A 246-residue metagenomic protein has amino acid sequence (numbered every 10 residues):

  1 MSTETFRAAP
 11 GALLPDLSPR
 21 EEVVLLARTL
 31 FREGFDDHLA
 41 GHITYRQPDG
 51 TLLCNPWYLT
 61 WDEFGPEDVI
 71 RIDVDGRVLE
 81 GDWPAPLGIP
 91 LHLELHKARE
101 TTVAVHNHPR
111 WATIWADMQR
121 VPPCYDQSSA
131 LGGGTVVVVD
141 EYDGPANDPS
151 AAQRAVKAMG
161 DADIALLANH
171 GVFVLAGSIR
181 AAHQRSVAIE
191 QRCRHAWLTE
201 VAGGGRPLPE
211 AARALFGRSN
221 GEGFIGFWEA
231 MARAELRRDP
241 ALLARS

Functional and structural regions predicted by a protein language model:
S2-S246: Glycine-rich flexible loops
